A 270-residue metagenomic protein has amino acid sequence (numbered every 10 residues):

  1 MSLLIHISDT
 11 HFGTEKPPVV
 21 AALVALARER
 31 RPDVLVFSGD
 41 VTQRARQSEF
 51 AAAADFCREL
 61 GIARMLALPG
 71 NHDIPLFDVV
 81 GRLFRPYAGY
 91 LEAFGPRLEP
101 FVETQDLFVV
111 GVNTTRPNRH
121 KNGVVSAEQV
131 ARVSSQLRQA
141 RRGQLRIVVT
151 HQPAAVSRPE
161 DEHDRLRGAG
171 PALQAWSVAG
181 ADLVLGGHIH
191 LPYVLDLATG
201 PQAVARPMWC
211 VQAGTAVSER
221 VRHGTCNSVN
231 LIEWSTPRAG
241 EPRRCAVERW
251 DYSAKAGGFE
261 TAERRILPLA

Functional and structural regions predicted by a protein language model:
M1, P32, I62-R64, R141-L145 (+1 more regions): A general structural motif
M1-E59, F77-V80, R132: N-terminal active-site segment of His-dependent metallophosphoesterases
H6-S8, L35-D40, R64-N71, N113 (+3 more regions): Active-site neighborhood of phospho(di)ester-bond hydrolases with catalytic His/Asp-centered motifs
G13-E15, Q43-S48, N71-R82, P117-K121 (+3 more regions): Active-site environment of divalent metal-dependent phosphoester hydrolases
A51-R132, A140, A175, A203-P207: Extended active-site neighborhood of metal-dependent phosphoesterases/phosphodiesterases
R142-S157: Short acidic, glycine-rich surface-loop motifs adjacent to enzyme active sites
E162-R238: Conserved beta-sheet core of the metallophosphoesterase superfamily
W234-A270: A short C-terminal boundary segment appended to hydrolase-like catalytic domains
